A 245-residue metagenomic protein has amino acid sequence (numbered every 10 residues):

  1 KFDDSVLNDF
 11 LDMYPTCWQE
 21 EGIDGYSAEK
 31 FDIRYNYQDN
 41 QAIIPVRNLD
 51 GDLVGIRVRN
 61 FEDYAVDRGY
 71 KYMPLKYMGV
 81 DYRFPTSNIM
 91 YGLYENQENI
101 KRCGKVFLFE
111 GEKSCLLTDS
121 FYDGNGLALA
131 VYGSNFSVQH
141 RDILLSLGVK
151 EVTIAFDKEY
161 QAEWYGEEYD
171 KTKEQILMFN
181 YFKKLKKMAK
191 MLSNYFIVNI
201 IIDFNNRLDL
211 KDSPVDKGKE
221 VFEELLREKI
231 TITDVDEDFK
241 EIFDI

Functional and structural regions predicted by a protein language model:
K1-I43, R47-D50, I100, T233-I245: TOPRIM metal-binding catalytic domain and adjacent DNA-binding surface shared by DnaG-type primases
D9, C17-I23, G79-N96, N205-K217: Short, exposed beta-strand "edge-strand" segments with a Pro/Gly-rich flavor and a Y/T-containing core
D9-T16, Y77, E98, F121-G124 (+1 more regions): A generic short-segment signal for beta-strand/edge and adjacent turn/coil regions
Y37-Q41, D67, L208-V215: Short, solvent-exposed polar/charged micro-motifs at secondary-structure junctions
N40-L147: Phosphate-handling DNA/RNA-contact segment within nucleic-acid enzymes
C103-G104, C115-I245: TOPRIM fold recognition
